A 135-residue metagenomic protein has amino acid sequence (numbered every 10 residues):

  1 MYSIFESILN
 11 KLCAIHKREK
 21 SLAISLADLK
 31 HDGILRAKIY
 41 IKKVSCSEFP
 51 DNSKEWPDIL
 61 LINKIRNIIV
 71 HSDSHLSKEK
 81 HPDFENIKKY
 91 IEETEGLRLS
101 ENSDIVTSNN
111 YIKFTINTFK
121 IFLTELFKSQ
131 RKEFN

Functional and structural regions predicted by a protein language model:
S3, S7-I105, N109, K113: Flexible secondary-structure boundary motifs
R66, T107-F134: A hydrophobic membrane-anchoring alpha-helix module
